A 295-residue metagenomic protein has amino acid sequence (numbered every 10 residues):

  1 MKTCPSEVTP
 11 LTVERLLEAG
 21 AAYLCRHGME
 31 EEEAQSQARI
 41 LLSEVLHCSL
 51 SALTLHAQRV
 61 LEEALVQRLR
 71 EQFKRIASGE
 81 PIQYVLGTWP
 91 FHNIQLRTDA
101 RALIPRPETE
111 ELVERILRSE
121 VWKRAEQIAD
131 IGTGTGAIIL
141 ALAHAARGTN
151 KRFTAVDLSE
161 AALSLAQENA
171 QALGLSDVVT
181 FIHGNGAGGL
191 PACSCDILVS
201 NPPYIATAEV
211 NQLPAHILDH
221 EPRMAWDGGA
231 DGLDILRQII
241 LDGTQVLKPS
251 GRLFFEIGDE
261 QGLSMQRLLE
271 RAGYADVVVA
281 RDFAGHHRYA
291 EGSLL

Functional and structural regions predicted by a protein language model:
M1-L46, L53, L61: Non-catalytic accessory regions of SAM-dependent methyltransferases
K2, I40-R118: Conserved AdoMet
Q95, R152, V178-T180, A275-V278: Conserved beta-strand segments of alpha/beta enzyme cores
P107-Q212, Q238, E260: Conserved SAM/SAH cofactor-binding pocket of Class I
L142, I217, I239-G243: Class I S-adenosylmethionine-dependent transferase superfamily signal
L175, E221, L247-P249: Helix-to-beta-strand junctions that scaffold the AdoMet/dcAdoMet cofactor pocket in Class I SAM-dependent enzymes
Y204-I235: Mobile active-site "lid"/loop adjacent to the S-adenosyl-L-methionine
A230-S293: Conserved Class I SAM-dependent methyltransferase catalytic core
